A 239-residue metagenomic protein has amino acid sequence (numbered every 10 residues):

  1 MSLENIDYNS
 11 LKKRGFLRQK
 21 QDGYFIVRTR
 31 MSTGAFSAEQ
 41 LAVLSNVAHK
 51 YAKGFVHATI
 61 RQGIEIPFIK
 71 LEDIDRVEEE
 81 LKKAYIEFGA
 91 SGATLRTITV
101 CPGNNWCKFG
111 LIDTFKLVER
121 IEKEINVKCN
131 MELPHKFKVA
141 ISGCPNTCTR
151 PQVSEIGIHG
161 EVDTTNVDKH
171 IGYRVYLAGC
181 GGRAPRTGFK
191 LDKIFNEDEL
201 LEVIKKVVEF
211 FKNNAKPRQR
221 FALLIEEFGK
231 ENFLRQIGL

Functional and structural regions predicted by a protein language model:
M1-E4, V43, L239: Noncatalytic alpha-helical scaffold of FAD-dependent oxidoreductases
M1-S37: N-terminal basic/disordered segments at the start of proteins
S10-F16, A42-K53, G172, L177: Short amphipathic beta-strand starts and helix->beta connectors
V27-V167: Small-residue-enriched alpha-helical segments and adjacent helix-cap loops that form tight helix-helix packing
S32-F36, I69, F109-D113, D192-E199 (+2 more regions): Catalytic cores of large soluble enzymes that bind and process phosphate-bearing ligands
G54, I121, C129, E209-E226: Conserved C-terminal portion of the radical SAM core fold that forms the substrate/S-adenosylmethionine-binding
G143, T147, Q152-R220: Mobile "lid/hinge" segments at catalytic clefts and subdomain interfaces of large enzymes
F221-G238: Short, highly charged C-terminal tails/helix-capping segments
